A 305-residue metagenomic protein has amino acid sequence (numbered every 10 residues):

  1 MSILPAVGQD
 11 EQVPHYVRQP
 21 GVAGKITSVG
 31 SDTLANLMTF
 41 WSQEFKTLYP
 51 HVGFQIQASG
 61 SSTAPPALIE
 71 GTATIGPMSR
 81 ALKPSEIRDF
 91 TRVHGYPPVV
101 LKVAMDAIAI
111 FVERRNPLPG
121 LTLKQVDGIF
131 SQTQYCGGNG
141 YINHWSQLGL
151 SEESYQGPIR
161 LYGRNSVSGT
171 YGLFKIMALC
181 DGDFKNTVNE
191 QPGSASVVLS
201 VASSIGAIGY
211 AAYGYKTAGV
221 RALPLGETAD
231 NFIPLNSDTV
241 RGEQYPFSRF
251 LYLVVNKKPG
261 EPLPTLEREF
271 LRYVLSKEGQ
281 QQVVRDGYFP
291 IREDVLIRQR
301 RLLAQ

Functional and structural regions predicted by a protein language model:
L4-Q305: Flexible loop/hinge segments at secondary-structure junctions
